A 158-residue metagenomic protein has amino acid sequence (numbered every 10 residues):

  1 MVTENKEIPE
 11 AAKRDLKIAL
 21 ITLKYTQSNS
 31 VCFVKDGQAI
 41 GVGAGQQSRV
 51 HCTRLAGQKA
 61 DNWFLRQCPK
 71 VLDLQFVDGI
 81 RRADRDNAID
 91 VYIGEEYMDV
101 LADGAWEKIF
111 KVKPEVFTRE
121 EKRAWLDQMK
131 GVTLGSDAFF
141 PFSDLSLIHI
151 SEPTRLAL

Functional and structural regions predicted by a protein language model:
M1-S30, V34-I40, S48-K130: Long, structured protein-protein interaction/assembly regions in large complexes
H51, S143-D144: Residues that form or flank phosphate/diphosphate-binding pockets in enzymes that use nucleotide phosphates
E121-K122, D144-S146: Short glycine-rich, acidic/polar surface loops and turns
K130-V132, L145: A short pocket-lining beta-strand/turn micro-motif at the edge of beta-sheets
L134-G135, R155: Short glycine-rich phosphate-binding loop at a beta-alpha junction
G135-S143: Extended C-terminal subregions enriched in glycine
S146-I148, E152-A157: Residue-level detector of conserved catalytic or cofactor/ligand-binding positions in enzyme active sites
